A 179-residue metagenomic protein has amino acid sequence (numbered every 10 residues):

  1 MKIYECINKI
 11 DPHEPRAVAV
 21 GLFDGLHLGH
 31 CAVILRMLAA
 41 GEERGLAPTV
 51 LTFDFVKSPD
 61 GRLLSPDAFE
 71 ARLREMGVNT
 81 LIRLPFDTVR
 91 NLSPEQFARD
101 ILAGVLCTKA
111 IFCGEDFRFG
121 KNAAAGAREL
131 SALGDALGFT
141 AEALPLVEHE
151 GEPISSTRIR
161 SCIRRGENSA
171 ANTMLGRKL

Functional and structural regions predicted by a protein language model:
M1-L179: Nucleotidyltransferase catalytic core that binds NTPs
